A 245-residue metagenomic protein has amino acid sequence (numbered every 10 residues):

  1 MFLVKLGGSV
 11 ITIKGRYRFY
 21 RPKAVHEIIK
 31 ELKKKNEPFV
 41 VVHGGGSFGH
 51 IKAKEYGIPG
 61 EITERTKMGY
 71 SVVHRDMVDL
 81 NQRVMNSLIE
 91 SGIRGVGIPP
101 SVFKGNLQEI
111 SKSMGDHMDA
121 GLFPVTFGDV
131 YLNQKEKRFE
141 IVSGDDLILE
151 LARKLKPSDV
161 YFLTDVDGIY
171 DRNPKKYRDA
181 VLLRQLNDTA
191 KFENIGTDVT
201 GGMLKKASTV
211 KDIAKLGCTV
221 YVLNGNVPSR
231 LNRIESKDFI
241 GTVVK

Functional and structural regions predicted by a protein language model:
M1-K245: C-terminal catalytic "cap/lid" subdomain
